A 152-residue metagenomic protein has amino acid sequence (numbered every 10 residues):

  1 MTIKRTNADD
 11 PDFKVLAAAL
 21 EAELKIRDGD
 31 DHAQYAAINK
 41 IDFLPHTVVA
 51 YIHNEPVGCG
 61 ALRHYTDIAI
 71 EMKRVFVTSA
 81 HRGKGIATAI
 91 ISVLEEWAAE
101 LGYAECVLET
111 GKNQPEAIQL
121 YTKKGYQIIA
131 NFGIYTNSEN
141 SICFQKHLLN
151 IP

Functional and structural regions predicted by a protein language model:
M1-K73, T78-S79, I91, W97 (+2 more regions): Acetyl-CoA-dependent GNAT
D9, A104-V107, G111-K124, A130-P152: C-terminal "cap" of GNAT-fold acetyltransferases
T78-A80, K84, K112: Active-site acidic-Proline motif in GNAT/NAT acetyltransferases
R82, A99, T122: Short polybasic/polar patches that bind polyanions
T88: Residues forming the Rossmann-fold NAD(P)(H) cofactor-binding site
I91, A98-E109: Conserved GNAT acetyl-CoA-binding A-motif
